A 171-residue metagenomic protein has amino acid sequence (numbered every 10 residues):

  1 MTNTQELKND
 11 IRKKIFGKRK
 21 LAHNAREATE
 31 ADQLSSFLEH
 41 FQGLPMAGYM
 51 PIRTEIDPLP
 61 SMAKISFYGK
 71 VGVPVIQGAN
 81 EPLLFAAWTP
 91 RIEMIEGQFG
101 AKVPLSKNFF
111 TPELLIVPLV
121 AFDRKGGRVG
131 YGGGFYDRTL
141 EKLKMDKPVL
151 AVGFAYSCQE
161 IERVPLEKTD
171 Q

Functional and structural regions predicted by a protein language model:
M1-E6, D10, G17, S106 (+3 more regions): Surface-exposed, charge/polar-rich loops and edge strands
M1-F110: N-terminal active-site beta-alpha-beta segment that forms phosphate/nucleotide-binding and substrate-recognition loops
G48, V117-P118: Redox-cofactor binding/interface segments in oxidoreductases and associated redox assembly factors
P51-T54, V120-R124: Short glycine-rich anion-binding loops that position phosphate/pyrophosphate groups of nucleotides and phosphorylated
N80-A86, G127-V129, A151: Short, well-ordered strand-loop elements centered on a beta-strand within folded domains, enriched for acidic residues
